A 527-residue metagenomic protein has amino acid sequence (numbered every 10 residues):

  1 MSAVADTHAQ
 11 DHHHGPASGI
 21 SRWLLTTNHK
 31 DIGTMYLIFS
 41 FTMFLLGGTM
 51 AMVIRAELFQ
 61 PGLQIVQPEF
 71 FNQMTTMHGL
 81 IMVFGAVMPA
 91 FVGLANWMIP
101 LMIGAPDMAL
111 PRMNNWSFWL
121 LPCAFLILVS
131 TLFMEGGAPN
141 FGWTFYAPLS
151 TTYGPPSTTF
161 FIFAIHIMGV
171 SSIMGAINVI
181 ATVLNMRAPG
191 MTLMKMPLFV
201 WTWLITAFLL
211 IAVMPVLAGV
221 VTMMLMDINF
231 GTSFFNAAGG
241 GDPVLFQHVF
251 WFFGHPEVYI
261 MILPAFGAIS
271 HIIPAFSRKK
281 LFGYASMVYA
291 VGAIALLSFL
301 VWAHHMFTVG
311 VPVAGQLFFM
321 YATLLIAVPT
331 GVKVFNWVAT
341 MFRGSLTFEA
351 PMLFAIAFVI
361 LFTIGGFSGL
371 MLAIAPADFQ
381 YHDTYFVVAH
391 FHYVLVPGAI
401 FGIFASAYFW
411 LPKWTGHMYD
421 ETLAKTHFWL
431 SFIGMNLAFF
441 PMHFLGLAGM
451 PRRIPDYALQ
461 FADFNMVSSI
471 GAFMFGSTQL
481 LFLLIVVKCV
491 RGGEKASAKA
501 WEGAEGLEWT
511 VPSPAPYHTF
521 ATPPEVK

Functional and structural regions predicted by a protein language model:
S2-K527: Membrane-embedded and interfacial regions of multi-pass energy-transducing membrane proteins
